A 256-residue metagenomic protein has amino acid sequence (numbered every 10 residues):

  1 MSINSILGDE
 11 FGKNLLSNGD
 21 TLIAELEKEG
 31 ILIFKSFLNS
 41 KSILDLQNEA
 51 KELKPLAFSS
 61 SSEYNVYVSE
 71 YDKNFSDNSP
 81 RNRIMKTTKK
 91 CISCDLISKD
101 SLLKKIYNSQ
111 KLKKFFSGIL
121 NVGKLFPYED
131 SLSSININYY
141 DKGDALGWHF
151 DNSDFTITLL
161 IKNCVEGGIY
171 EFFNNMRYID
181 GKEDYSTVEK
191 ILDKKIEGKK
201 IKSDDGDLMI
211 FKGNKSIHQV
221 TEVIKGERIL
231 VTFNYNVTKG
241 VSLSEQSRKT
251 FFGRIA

Functional and structural regions predicted by a protein language model:
M1-S79, K105, S109-Q110, R254-A256: N-terminal auxiliary "cap/dimerization" subdomain that precedes the catalytic jelly-roll/cupin core of mononuclear
S2-T21, Y170-A256: Conserved double-stranded beta-helix
F34, F155-I157, V231: Hydrophobic residues positioned within well-ordered beta-strands of beta-sheet architectures
L38, A57, D77-D130: Signature of the catalytic double-stranded beta-helix
L53-L56, C164, T238: Phosphate/oxyanion-binding loops and surfaces in catalytic or ligand/nucleic-acid-binding neighborhoods
K99-K104, K113-L208, N214: Catalytic core of non-heme Fe(II) oxygenases with the double-stranded beta-helix
